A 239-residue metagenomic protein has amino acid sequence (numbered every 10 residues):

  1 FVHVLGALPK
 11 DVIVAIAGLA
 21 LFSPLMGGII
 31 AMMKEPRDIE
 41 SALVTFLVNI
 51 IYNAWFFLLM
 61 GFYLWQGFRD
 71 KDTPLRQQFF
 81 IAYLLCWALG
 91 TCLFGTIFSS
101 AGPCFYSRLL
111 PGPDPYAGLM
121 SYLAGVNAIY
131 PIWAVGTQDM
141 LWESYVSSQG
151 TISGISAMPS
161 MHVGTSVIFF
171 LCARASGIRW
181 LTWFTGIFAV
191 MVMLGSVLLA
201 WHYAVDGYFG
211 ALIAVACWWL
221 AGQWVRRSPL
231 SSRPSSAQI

Functional and structural regions predicted by a protein language model:
F1-G61: N-terminal transmembrane-helix/juxtamembrane module of multi-pass inner/ER membrane proteins
P36-F46, K71, L75, S153 (+3 more regions): Juxtamembrane loop-transmembrane helix junctions in multi-pass integral membrane proteins, especially the extracellular
L47-I50, F57, Q78, A82 (+1 more regions): Alpha-helical transmembrane segments of integral membrane proteins
I50-K71, P159-R179: Transmembrane alpha-helical segments in integral membrane proteins
F56, F79, S99, H162 (+1 more regions): Divalent metal-coordination and catalytic microenvironments
M60-F98, C104-G118: Interfacial segments of alpha-helical transmembrane regions
I97-A175: Membrane-interfacial catalytic/cofactor-binding modules of polytopic membrane enzymes
D139-S235, I239: Membrane-embedded catalytic cores of phosphoryl/pyrophosphoryl-handling enzymes
